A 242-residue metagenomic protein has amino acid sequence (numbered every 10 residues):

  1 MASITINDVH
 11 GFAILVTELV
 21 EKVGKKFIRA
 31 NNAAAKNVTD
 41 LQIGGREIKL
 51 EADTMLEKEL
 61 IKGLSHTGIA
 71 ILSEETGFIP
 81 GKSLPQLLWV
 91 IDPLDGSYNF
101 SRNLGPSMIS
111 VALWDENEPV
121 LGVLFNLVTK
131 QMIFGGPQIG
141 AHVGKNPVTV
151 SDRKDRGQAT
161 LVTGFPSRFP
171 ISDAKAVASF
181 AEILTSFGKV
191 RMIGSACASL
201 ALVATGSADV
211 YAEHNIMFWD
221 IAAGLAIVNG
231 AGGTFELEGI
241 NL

Functional and structural regions predicted by a protein language model:
M1-L94: N-terminal subdomain of lithium-sensitive/metallo-dependent phosphomonoesterases centered on the IMPase/IPPase/PAP
F27-A30, D53, L64, S97 (+5 more regions): Residue-level signal for inorganic ion chemistry
T54, E75, P93-G96, L127 (+2 more regions): Generic detector of well-ordered alpha-helical packing
S73-E75, K145, G194: Short loop/edge segments at beta-strand edges and connector loops that shape dinucleotide/nucleotide cofactor-binding
S83-H142: DPxDG-like acidic metal-binding loop motif
N117, K145-P147, G239: Residue-level detection of beta-strand-connecting loop/turn positions
G140-V143, P147-V150, P170: Short helix-loop capping/hinge motifs at secondary-structure junctions, enriched in acidic/polar residues
S151-L242: An extended, acidic
